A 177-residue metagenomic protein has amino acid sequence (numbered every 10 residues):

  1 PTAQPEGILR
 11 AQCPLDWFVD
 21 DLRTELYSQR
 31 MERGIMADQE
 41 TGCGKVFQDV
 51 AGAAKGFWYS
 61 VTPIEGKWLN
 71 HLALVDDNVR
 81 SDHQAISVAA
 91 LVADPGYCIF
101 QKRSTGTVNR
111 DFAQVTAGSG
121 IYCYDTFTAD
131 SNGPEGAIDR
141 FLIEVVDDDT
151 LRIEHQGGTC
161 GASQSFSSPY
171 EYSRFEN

Functional and structural regions predicted by a protein language model:
P1-L69: Acidic, glycine-rich catalytic/binding loops that coordinate metals and/or anionic ligands
P5, G34-I35, V50, A90 (+2 more regions): Secretory-pathway extracellular proteins and peptide precursors enriched for disulfide-bonded cysteines
V46, T105-N177: Beta-sheet ligand-binding and adhesion/scaffold domains
G52-F57, D82-I86, A117-D125: Short, hydrophobic/aromatic-rich segments at coil-to-beta transitions
S60-I64, A90-D94, T126-S131, G157: Short acidic, glycine-rich loop/turn motifs
I64-T116: N-terminal glycine/threonine-rich, aromatic-flanked beta-hairpin/loop signature
